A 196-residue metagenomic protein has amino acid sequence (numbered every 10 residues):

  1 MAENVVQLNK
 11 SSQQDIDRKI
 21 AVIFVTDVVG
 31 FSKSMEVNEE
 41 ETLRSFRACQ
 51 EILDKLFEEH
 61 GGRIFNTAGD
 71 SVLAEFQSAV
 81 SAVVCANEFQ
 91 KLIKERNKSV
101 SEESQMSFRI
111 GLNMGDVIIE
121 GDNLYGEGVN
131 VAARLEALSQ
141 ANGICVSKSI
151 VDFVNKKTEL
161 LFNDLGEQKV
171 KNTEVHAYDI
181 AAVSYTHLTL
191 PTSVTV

Functional and structural regions predicted by a protein language model:
N4-N87, K91-L92: Catalytic NTP-binding/metal-coordinating core of nucleotidyl cyclase/transferase enzymes
E51, L73-D179: Catalytic beta-strand-to-alpha-helix segment of the class III nucleotidyl cyclase homology domain
A182-S184: Acidic, proline/serine/threonine- and glycine-rich low-complexity intrinsically disordered segments
T186-T192: Conserved small/polar residues in nucleotide/adenosyl-binding loops
V194-V196: Acidic, Ala/Val/Gly-enriched low-complexity intrinsically disordered segments
